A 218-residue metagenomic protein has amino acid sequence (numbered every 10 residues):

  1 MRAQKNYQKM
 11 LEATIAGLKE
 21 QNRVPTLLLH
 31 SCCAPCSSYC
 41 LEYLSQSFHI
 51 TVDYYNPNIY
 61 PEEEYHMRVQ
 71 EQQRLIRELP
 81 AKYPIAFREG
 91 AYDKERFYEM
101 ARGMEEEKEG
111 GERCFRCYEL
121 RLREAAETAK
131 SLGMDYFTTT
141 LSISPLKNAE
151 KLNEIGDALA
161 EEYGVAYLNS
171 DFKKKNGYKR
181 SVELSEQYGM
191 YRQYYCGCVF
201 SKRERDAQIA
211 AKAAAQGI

Functional and structural regions predicted by a protein language model:
M1-E42, S47-I218: Nucleotide-activated chemistry modules centered on ATP-dependent adenylation/adenylyltransferase
